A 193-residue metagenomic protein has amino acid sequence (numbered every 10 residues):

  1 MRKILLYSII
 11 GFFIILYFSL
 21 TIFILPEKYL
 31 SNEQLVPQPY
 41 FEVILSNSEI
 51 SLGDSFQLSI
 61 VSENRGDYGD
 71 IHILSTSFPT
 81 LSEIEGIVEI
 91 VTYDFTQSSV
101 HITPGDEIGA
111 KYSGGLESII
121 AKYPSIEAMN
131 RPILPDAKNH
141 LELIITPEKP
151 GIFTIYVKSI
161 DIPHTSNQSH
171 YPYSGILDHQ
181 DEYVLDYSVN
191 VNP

Functional and structural regions predicted by a protein language model:
M1-I15: N-terminal Sec-pathway targeting helices
L30-S51, P79-I84: Low-complexity, acidic Ser/Thr/Pro/Gly-rich terminal tails and inter-domain linkers that flank the onset of structured
L52-D67: Short beta-strand elements of extracellular/lumenal beta-sandwich folds
H72-S82, S159-I160: Short acidic, flexible loop segments centered on an aromatic residue
P79-K122: A surface/secretory-pathway sequence property marking extracellular, secreted, or lumenal proteins enriched
Y123-G151: Low-complexity, intrinsically disordered segments enriched in Ser/Thr together with acidic residues
T146-I176: Serine/threonine-enriched low-complexity regions used as flexible
S169-P193: Short beta-strand elements
